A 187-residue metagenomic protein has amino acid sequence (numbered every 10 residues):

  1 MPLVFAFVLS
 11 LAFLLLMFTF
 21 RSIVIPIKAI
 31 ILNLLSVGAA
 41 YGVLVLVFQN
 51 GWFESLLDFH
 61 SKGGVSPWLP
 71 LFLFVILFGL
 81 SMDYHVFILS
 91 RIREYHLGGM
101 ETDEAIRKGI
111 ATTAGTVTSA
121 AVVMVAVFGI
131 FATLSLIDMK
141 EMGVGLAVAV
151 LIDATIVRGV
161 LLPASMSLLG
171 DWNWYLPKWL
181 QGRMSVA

Functional and structural regions predicted by a protein language model:
M1-A187: Membrane-embedded transmembrane helical bundles of large multi-pass transporters/channels
